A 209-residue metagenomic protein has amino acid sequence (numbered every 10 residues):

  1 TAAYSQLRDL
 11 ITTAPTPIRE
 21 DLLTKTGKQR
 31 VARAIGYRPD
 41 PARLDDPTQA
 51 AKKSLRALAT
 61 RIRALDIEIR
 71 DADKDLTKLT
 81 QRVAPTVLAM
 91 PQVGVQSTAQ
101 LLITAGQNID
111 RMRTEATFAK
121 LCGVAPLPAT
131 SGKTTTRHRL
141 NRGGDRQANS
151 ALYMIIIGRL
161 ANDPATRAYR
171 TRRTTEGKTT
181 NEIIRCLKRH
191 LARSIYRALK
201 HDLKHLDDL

Functional and structural regions predicted by a protein language model:
T1-L209: A detector of single, family-specific signature residues that are central to catalytic or substrate-handling motifs
